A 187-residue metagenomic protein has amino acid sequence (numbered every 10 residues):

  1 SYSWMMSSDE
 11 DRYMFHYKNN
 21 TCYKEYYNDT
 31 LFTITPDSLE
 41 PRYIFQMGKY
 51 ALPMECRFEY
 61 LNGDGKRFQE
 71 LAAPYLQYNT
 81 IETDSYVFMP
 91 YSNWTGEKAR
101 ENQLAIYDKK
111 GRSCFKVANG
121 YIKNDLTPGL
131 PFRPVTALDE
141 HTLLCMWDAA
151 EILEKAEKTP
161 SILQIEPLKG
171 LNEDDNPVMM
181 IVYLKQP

Functional and structural regions predicted by a protein language model:
Y2-E25, F68-D84, F132-E140, L184-K185: Structural signature of eukaryotic scaffold interfaces centered on beta-propeller domains
Y17, T21, N28-D29, E40-G48: N-terminal export/targeting and maturation segments
C22-T30, A73-Q77, I81-R112: Exposed, low-structure sequence patches enriched in small/polar residues
N28-I34, R100-R112, L168-L184: Beta-propeller blade signature
S38-L39, G96: Short, surface-exposed beta-strand-loop junctions and turns on beta-sheet-rich folds
L39-E40, P90: Long, repeat-rich segments with strong aromatic
P41-Y75, K109-E140, I152-E154: Conserved blade-ending motifs and adjacent loop-strand segments that build the rim/top face of beta-propeller domains
T136-P187: Blade-level signature of beta-propeller repeat domains, shared across WD40, Kelch, NHL, RCC1 and BNR/Asp-box propellers
